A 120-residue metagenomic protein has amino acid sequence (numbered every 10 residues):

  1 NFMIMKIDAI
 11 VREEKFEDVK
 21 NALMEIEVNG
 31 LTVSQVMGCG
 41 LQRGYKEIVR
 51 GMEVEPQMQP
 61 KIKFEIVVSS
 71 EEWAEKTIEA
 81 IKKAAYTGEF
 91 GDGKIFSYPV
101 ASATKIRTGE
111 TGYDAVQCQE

Functional and structural regions predicted by a protein language model:
F2-E120: Positively charged, small/polar-rich N-terminal and surface patches that mediate targeting and assembly and bind
